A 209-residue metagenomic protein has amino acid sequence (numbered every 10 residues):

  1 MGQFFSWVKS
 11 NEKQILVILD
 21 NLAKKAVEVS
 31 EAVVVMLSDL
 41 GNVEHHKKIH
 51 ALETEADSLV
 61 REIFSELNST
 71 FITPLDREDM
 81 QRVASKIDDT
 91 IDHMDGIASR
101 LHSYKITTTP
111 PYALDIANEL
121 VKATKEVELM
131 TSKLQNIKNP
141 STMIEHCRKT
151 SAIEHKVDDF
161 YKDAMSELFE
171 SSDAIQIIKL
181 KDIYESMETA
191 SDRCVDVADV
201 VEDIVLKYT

Functional and structural regions predicted by a protein language model:
M1-T209: Cytosolic, long alpha-helical scaffolding segments
